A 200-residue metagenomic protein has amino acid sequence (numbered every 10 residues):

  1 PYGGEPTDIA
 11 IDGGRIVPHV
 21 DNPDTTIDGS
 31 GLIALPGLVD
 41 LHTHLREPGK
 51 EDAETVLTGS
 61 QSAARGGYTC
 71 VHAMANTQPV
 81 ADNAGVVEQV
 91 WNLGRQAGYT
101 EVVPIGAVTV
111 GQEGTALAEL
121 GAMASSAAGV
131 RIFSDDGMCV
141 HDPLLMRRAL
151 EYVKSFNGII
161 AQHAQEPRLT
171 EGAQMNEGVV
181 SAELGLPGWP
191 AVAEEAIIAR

Functional and structural regions predicted by a protein language model:
P1-P36: Histidine-rich, glycine-flanked metal-binding segment
G14, G31, H42, A63 (+4 more regions): Divalent metal-coordination and catalytic microenvironments
L32-A97: Metal-associated gating/positioning segment near the N- to mid-region
L41-E54, A75-T77, D82, V103-A116 (+1 more regions): Active-site mouth loops of central-metabolism enzymes
D52-S60, Q112-M123, R200: Short, acidic/polar
C70-M74, V103-P104, A161-A164, L169: Short beta-strand segments at enzyme active-site cores
A84-E101, I105, E151-Q162: Alpha-helix-loop-beta-strand connector modules within alpha/beta enzyme cores
L117-R200: Histidine/acidic residue-rich metal-binding segments in metalloenzymes
